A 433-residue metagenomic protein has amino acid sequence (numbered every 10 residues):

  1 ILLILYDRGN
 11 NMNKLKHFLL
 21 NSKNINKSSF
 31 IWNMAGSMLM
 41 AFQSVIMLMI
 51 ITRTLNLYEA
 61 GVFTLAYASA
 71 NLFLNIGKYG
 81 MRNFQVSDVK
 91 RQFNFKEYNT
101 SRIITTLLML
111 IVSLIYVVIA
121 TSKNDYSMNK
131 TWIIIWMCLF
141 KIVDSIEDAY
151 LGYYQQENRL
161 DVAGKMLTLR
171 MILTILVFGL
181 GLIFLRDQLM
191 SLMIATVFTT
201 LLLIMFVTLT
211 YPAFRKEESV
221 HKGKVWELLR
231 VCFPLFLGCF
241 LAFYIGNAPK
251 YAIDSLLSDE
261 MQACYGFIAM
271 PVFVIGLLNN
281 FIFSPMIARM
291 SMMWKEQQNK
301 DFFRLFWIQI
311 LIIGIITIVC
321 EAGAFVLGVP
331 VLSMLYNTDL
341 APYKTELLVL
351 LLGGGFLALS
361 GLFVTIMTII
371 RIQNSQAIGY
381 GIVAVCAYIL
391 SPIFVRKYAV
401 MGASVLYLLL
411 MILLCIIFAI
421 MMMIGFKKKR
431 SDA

Functional and structural regions predicted by a protein language model:
L3-L5, G9-N26, D161, K165 (+5 more regions): Interhelical loop/hinge segments that connect adjacent transmembrane helices in multipass membrane
K23, K27, N83-N94, I142-T168 (+1 more regions): Membrane-interface junctions at transmembrane-helix termini in multi-pass inner-membrane proteins
N24-Y79, L110, I175, F233-E260 (+5 more regions): Signature of the first transmembrane helix
I25-M40, A66, L72-A120, M128 (+2 more regions): Membrane-water interface segments that mark the loop-to-transmembrane alpha-helix transition
S29-S44, L48, L169-R170, L192-V207 (+5 more regions): Transmembrane helical elements of multi-pass membrane transporters/channels
Y58-A60, I119-M137, D259, F325-G355: Interfacial segments at transmembrane-helix termini and the short loops linking adjacent helices
L74-F93, Q156, V272-Q297, T368-I369: Helix-loop junctions and terminal segments of transmembrane helices in multi-pass membrane transport/translocation
K130-C138, K165-A213, V231, A269-V272 (+2 more regions): Hydrophobic alpha-helical transmembrane segments
